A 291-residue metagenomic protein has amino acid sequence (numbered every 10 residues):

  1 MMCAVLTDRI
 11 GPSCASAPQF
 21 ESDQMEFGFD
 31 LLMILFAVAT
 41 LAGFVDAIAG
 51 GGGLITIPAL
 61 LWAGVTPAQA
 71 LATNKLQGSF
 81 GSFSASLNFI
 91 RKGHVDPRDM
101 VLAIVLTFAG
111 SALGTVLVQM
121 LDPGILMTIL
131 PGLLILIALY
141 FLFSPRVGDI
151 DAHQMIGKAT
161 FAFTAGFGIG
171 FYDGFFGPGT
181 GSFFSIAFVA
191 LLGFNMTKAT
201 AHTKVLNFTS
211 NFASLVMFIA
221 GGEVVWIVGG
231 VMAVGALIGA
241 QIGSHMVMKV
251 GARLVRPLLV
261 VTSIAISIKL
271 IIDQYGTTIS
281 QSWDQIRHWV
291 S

Functional and structural regions predicted by a protein language model:
F20-T66, D151-T200, G230, I286-S291: Selected transmembrane alpha-helices and immediately adjacent juxtamembrane segments of polytopic inner-membrane
F36, T40, F44, K75 (+11 more regions): Residue-level signature of the transmembrane alpha-helical core of multi-pass small-molecule transporters
W62-A63, T115, Q119, T128 (+6 more regions): Transmembrane helix-loop junction
V65-N74, P97-L102, G193-K204: Membrane-interface alpha-helices at helix entry/exit sites of multi-pass transporters
A72-I125, I129, N211-T262, I266: Selective hydrophobic functional segments
S84-H94, P131-M155, A265-Q281: Transmembrane helix exit motif
G168-P178, S214-G222, I266-S280: Hydrophobic alpha-helical transmembrane segments in multi-pass integral membrane proteins
